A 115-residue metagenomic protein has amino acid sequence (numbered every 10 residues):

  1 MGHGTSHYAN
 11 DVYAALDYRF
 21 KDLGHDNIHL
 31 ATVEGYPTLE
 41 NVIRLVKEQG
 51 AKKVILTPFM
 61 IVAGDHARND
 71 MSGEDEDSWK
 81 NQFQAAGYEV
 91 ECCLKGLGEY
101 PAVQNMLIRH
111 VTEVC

Functional and structural regions predicted by a protein language model:
M1-C115: Extended amphipathic ligand-handling, pore-lining, and cofactor/metal-binding catalytic surfaces
